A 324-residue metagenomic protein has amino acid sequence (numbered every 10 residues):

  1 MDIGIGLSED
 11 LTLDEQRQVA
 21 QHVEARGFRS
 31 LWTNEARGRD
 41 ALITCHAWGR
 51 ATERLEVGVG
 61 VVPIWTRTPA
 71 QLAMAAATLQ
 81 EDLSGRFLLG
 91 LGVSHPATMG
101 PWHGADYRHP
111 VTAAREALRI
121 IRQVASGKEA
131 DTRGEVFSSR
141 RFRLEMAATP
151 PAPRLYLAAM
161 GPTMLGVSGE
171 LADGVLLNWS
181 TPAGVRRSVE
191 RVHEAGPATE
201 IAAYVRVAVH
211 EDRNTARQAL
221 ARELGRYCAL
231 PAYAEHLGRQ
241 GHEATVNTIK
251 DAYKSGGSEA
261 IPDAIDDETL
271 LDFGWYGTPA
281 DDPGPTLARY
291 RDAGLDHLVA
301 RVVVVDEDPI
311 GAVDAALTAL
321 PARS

Functional and structural regions predicted by a protein language model:
M1-S324: Active-site-adjacent structural elements that line small-molecule/cofactor binding pockets in enzymes
